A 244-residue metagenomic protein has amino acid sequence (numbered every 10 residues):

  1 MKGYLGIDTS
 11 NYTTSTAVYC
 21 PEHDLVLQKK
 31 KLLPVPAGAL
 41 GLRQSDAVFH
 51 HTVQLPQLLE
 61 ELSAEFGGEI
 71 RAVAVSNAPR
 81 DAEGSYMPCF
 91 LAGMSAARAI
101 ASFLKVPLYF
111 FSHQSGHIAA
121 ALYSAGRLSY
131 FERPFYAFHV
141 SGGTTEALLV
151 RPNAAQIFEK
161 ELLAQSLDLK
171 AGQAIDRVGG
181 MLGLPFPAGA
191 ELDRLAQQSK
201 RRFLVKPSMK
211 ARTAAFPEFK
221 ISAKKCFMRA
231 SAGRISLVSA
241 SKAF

Functional and structural regions predicted by a protein language model:
M1-K2, V106-F135: Conserved phosphate-binding catalytic cores of ATP/NTP-utilizing and phosphoryl-transfer enzymes
K2, T9-S10, L27-Q28, S129-R133 (+2 more regions): A short helix-loop
I7, V75, L108-H113, L169: General beta-strand structural signal in soluble alpha/beta enzymes
S10-F49, Q156-L162: Short glycine-rich, Thr/Ser-proximal phosphate-binding strand/loop in the N-terminal lobe of ATP-dependent enzymes
T13, S76-D81, S112-I118, T144: Acidic, glycine-rich active-site loops and adjacent beta-strand->loop/helix elements that engage anionic groups
K29-K31, H50-E65: Short, well-ordered amphipathic alpha-helical segments that serve as non-catalytic structural scaffolds within diverse
E60-A97, S102: Short beta-strand-loop/turn "lid" adjacent to the catalytic site in phosphate-handling enzymes
L237-F244: Activation-segment/catalytic-loop signature of the eukaryotic protein kinase fold
